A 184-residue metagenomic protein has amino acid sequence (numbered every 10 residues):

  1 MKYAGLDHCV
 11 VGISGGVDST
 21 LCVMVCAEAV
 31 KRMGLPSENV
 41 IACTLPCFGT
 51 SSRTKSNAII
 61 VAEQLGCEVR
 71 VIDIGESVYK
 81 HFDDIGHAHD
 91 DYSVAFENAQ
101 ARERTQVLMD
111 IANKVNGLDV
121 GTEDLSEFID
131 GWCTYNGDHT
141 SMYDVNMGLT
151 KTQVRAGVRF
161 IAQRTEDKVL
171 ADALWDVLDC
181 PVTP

Functional and structural regions predicted by a protein language model:
M1-V10, E28-E38: RNA-binding accessory domains that recognize and position tRNA/RNA substrates
Y3-C9, K168-D176: Flexible, glycine/charged-enriched surface loops at secondary-structure junctions
A4, V11-S14, T20-C22, C43-P46 (+4 more regions): Generic beta-strand/beta-sheet core signal
D7, E68, L118: Residue-level detector of anion-binding/catalytic polar loops
G15-C26, T54-S56, I85, N136: Short glycine/threonine-rich loop-to-helix capping motif typified by GTGT followed within a few residues by an Asp-Pro
A29-V30, N39, L65, A88-D167: Active-site adenylate/phosphate-handling loop in enzymes that bind or generate adenylated species
L35, N39-S93, A101, E127 (+1 more regions): A conserved beta-strand->alpha-helix junction
